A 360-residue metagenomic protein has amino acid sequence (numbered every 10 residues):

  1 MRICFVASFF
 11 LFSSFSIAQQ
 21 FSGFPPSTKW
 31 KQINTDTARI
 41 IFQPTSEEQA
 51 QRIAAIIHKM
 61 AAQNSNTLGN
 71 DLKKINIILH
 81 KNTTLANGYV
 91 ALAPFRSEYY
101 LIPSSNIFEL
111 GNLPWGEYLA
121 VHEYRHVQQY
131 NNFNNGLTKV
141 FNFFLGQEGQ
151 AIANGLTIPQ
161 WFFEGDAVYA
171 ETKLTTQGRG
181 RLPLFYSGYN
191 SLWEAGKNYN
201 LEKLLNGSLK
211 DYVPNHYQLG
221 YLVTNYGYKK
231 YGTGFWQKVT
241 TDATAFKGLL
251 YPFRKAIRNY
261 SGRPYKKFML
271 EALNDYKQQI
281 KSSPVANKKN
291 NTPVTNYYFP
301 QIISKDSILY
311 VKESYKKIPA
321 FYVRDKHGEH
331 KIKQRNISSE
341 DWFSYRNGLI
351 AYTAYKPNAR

Functional and structural regions predicted by a protein language model:
M1-F24: Bacterial Sec-dependent N-terminal signal peptides
A18-A153, P159: Juxtacatalytic substrate-recognition/specificity segment
P25, P94-R96, N112-L119, N132-N225 (+3 more regions): Acidic/His/Gly-enriched intrinsically disordered linker/tail segments that often contain short helix/coil "MoRF-like"
N34-T35, Q301-I308, S344-I350: Short, solvent-exposed coil/turn segments at beta-strand boundaries
K74-I78, W236, S314: Residues at or immediately flanking beta-strands
G180, L184, V311-F321, Q334-E340 (+1 more regions): A flexible loop/linker signature enriched in serine peptidases of the S9 family
Y276-N296, R324-D341: Multi-bladed beta-propeller domains
K288-F321, D341: Beta-strand-rich domains and repeat architectures in extracellular enzymes and scaffolds, especially beta-propellers
